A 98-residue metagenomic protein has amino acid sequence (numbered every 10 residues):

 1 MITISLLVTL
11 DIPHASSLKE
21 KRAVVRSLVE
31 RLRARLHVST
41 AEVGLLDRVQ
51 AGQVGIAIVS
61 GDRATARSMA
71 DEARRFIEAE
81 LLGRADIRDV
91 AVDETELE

Functional and structural regions predicted by a protein language model:
I2-S39, F76: N-terminal first-folded block
I4, A41-D62: Short, charge-patterned binding micro-sites
I4-V8, V54, R88-V90: Hydrophobic residues positioned within well-ordered beta-strands of beta-sheet architectures
T9, A15, V43-L46, E94: Generic secondary-structure boundary/loop-capping signal
S27, Q53-G55, D71: Residue-level signature of transmembrane alpha-helix interfaces in integral membrane proteins
L36, G52, G83-D86: Residue-level signal for beta-strand positions within conserved beta-sheet cores that form or flank
S60-E98: C-terminal structural segments of small proteins and small subunits
